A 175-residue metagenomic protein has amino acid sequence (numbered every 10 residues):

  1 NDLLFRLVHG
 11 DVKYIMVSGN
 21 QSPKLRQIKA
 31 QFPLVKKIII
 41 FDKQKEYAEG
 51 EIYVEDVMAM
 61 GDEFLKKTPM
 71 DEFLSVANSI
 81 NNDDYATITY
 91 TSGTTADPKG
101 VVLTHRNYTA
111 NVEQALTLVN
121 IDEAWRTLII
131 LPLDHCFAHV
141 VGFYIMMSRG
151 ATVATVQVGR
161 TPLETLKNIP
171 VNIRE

Functional and structural regions predicted by a protein language model:
N1-G61: Structural core segment of the AMP-binding/adenylate-forming
L3, Y85-T95, K99-A115, E123-L133: Extended, hydrophobic alpha-helical segments in both membrane/secreted and soluble proteins
L4, R26, L74-A77, P170: Short hydrophobic/charged patches on amphipathic alpha-helices used for structural packing and interfaces
H9, K29-F32, S79-N82, I121 (+1 more regions): Alpha-helix termination/capping residues and helix-transition junctions
M16-V17, L103, Q157: Small/polar loops that bind or transfer phosphate-bearing groups
V54-D56, N82, H105: Structural motif detector for alpha-helix initiation sites
M58-Y90, D97, N120-R126: Conserved pre-ATP/AMP-binding loop-to-beta segment of ANL
T109-L128, L133-E175: Conserved AMP-binding/adenylation subdomain of ANL enzymes
